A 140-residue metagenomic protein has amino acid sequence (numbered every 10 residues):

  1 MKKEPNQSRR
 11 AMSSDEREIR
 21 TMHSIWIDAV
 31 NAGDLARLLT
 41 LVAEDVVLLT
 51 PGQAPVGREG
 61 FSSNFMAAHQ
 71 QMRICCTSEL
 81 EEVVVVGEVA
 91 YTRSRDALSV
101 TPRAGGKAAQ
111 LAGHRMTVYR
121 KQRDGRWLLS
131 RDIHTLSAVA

Functional and structural regions predicted by a protein language model:
M1-A11: Juxtamembrane and targeting peptides
K2, A112-A140: Short beta-strand edge/turn micro-motifs at domain boundaries
E16-E18, M22, L35-E88, R95 (+1 more regions): A solvent-exposed, acidic/Ser-Thr-rich amphipathic alpha-helical stretch
D45, S94-T101, T135: Generic short beta-strand segments
V83-A90, R120-R126: A short, structured loop/turn motif at beta-sheet edges
S99-G105, V139-A140: A short, acidic/glycine-rich surface segment
